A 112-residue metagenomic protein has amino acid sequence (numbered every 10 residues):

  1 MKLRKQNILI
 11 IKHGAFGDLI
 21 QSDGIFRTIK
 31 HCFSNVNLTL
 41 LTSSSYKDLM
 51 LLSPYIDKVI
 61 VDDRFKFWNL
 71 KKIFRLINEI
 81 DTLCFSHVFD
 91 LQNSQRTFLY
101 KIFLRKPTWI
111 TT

Functional and structural regions predicted by a protein language model:
M1-T112: Catalytic machinery of carbohydrate-active enzymes, primarily nucleotide-sugar-dependent glycosyltransferases
